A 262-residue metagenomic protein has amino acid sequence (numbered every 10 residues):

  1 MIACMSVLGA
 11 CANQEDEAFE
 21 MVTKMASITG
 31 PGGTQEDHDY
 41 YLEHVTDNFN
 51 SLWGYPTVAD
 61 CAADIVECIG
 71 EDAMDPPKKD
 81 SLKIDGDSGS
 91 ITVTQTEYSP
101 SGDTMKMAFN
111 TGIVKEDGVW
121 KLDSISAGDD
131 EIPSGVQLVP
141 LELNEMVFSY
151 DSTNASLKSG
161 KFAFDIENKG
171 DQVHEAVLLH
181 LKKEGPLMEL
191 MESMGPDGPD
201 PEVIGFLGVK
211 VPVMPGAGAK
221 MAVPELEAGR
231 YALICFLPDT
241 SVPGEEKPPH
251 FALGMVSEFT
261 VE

Functional and structural regions predicted by a protein language model:
G9-I28: Short, low-complexity N-terminal intrinsically disordered segments enriched in polar/charged residues
M21, G33-A63: Short, well-ordered alpha-helical segments enriched in acidic and aromatic residues
D60-T104, A127-G128: Surface-exposed, charged secondary-structure patches
G86, P186-L226, S257, V261: Extracytoplasmic beta-sandwich strand-turn segments characteristic of Greek-key/jelly-roll folds
K106-S134: Short beta-strand edge/turn micro-motifs at domain boundaries
D130-A163: N-terminal edge beta-strand
F162, L226-C235: A short tyrosine-centered beta-strand micro-motif
I166-G170: Asparagine-centered strand-capping/turn motif at beta-strand->loop junctions
